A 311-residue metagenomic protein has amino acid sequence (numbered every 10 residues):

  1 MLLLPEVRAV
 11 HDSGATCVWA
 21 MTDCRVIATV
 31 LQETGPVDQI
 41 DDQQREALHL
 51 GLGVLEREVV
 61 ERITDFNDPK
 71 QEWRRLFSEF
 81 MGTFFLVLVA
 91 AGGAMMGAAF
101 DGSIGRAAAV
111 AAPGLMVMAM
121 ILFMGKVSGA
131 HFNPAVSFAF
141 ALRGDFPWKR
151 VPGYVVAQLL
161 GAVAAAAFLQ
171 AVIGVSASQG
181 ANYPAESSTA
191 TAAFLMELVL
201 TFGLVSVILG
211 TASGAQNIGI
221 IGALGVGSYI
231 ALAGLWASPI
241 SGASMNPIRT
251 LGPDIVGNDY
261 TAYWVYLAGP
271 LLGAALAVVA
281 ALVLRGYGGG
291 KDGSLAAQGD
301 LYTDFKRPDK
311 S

Functional and structural regions predicted by a protein language model:
L3-A47: RNase H catalytic domain
T34, Q39-S311: Membrane-interface helix-loop junctions and terminal tails of multi-pass membrane proteins
